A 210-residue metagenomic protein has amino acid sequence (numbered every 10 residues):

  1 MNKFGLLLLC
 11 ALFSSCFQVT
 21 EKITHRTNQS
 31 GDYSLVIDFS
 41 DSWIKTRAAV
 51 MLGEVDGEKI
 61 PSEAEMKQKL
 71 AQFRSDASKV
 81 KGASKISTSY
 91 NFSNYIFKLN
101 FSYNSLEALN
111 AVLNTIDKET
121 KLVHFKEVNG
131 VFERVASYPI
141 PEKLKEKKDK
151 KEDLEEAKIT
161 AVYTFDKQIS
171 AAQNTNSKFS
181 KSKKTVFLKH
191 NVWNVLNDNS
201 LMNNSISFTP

Functional and structural regions predicted by a protein language model:
N2-L7: Sec-dependent signal peptide recognition, specifically the positively charged N-region followed immediately by
S14-S15: C-terminal motif of bacterial Sec signal peptides marking the signal peptidase cleavage site
V19-I37: One face of beta-strands
V36-I44, N176-S180: Short, solvent-exposed aromatic-acidic interface loops
S40-A64: Post-signal-peptide N-terminal segment of Sec-exported extracytoplasmic proteins
S62-F73: Beta-sandwich interaction modules
R74-P210: Mature, soluble, non-transmembrane domains
